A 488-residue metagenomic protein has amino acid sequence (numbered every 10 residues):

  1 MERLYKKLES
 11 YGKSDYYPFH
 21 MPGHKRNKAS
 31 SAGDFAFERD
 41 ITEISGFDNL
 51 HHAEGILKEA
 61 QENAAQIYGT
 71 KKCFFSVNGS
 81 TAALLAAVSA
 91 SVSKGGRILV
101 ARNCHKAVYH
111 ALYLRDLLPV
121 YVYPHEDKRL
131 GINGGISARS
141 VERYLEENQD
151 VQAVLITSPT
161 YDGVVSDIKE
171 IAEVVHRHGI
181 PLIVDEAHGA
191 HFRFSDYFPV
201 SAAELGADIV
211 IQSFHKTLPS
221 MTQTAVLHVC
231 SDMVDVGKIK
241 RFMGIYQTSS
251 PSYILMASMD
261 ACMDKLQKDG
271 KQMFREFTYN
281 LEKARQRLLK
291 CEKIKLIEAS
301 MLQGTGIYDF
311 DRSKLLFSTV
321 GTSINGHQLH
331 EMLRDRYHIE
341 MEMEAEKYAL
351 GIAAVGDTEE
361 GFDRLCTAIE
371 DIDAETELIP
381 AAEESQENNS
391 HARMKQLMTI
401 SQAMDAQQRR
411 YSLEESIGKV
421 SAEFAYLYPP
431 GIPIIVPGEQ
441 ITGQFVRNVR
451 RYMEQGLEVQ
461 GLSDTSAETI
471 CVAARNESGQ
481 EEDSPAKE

Functional and structural regions predicted by a protein language model:
M1-E38, Y426, P430, L462-S463 (+2 more regions): N-terminal glycine-rich, Lys/His-bearing helix-loop that initiates the first secondary-structure elements of many
L4-E9, S31, I67-T70, S80-S300: Conserved PLP-enzyme active-site core in the AAT-like
R26, Y161, K216-T217, D232-V234 (+6 more regions): Short, glycine-/Ser/Thr-/acidic-enriched flexible segments
A36-G79: Conserved N-terminal alpha-helix of the aminotransferase class I/II PLP-enzyme fold
F74-S76, V154-T157, L316, L350-A354: Short glycine-rich or small-residue beta-strand-to-loop segments that form or flank ligand, phosphate, metal/Fe-S
D116, Y121, E454-T465: Short, compositionally biased
K283-G461: Conserved C-terminal alpha-helix-loop-beta "cap" of PLP-dependent enzymes that closes/shapes the active-site mouth
